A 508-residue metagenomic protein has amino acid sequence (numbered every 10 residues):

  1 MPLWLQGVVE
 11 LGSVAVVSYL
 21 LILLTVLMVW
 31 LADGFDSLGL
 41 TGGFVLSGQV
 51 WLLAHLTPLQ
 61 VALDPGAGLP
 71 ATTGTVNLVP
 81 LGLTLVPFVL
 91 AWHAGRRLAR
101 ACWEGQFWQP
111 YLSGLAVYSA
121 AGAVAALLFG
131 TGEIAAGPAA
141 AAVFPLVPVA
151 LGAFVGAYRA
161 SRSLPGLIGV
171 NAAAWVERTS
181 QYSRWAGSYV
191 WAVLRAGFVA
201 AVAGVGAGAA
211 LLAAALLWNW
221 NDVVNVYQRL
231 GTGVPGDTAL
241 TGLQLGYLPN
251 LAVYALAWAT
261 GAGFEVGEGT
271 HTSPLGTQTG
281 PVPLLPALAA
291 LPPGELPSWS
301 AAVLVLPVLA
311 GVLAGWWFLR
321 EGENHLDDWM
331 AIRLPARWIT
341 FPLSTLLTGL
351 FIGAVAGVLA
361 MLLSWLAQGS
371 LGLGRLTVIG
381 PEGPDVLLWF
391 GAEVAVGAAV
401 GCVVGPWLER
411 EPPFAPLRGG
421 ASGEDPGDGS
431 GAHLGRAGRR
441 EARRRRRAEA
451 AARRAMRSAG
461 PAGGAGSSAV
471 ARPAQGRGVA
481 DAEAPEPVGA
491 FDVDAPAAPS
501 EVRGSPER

Functional and structural regions predicted by a protein language model:
M1-L85, L128-F129, N225-V308, W365-R508: Long, glycine/tryptophan/cysteine-rich extracytoplasmic
M1-R229, V234-T238, W407-P416: N-terminal membrane-targeting/anchoring modules of bacterial envelope and secretion proteins
G105-I168, A213, L217, V312-D425: Alpha-helical transmembrane segments of multi-pass integral membrane proteins, characterized by long hydrophobic
I134-P138, A142, L146, G187 (+11 more regions): Generic hydrophobic-segment detector
